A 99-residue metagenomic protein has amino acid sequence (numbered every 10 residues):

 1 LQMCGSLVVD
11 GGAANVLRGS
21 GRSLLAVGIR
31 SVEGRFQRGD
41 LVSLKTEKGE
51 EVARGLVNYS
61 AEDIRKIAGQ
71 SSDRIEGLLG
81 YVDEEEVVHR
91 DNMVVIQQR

Functional and structural regions predicted by a protein language model:
C4-V9, A13-R99: Beta-strand/loop-dominated core regions that host nucleotide or nucleotide-derived cofactor-binding catalytic loops
